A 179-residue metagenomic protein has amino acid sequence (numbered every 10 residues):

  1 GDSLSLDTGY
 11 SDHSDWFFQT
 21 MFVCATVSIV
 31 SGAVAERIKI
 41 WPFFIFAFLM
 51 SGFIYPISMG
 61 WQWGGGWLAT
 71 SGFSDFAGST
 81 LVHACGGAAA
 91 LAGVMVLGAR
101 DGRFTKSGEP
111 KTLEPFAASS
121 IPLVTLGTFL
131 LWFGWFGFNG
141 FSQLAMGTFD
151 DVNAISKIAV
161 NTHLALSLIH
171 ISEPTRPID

Functional and structural regions predicted by a protein language model:
G1-F104, P115-S167: Metal/cofactor- and membrane transport-associated sequence elements
K106-E109: Interhelical loop segments of eukaryotic multi-pass membrane proteins
I169-D179: Single conserved hydrophobic/aromatic residue that forms the stacking wall/gate of nucleotide- or nucleobase-binding
